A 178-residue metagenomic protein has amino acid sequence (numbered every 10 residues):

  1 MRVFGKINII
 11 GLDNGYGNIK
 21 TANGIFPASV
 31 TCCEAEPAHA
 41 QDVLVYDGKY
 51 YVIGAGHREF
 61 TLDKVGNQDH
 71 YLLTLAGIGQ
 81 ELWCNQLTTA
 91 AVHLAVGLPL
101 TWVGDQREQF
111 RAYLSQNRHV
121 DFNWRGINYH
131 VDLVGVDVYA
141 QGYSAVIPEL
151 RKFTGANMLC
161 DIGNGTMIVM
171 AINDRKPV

Functional and structural regions predicted by a protein language model:
M1-L159, R175-V178: Nucleotide/phosphate-binding catalytic cleft detector across ATP-hydrolyzing and phosphate-transferring enzymes
C160-G165: Active-site-proximal alpha-helical scaffolds that flank and shape metal-associated catalytic sites
I168-N173: Short, acidic (Asp/Glu-rich) active-site segment that either coordinates a divalent metal cofactor
